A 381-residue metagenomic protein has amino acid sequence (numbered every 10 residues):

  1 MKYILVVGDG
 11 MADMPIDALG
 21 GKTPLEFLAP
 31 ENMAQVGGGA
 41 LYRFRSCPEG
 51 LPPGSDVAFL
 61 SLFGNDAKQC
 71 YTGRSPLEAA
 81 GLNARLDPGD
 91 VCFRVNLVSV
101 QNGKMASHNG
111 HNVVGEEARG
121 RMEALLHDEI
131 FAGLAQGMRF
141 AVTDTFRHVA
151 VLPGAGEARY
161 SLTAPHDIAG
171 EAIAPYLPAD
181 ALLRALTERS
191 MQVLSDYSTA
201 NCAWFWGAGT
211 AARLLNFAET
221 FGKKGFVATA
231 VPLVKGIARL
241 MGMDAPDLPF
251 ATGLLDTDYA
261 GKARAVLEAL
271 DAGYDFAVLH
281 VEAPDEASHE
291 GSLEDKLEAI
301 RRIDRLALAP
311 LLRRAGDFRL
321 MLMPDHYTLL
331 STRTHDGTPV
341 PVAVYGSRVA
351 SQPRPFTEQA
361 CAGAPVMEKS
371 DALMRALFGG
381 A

Functional and structural regions predicted by a protein language model:
M1-A381: Feature captures the catalytic ectodomains and active-site-proximal regions of enzymes that hydrolyze or transfer
